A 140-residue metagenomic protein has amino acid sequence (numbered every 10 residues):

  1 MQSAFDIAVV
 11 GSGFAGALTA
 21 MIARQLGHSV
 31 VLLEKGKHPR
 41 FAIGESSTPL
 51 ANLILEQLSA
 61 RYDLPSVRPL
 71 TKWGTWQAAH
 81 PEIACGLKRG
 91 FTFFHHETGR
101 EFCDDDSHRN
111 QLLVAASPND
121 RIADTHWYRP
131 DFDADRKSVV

Functional and structural regions predicted by a protein language model:
Q2-A15, V31: Beta1/beta-strand and adjacent pyrophosphate-binding region of the FAD-binding site in flavoprotein oxidoreductases
A8, R24-E45: Glycine-rich FAD pyrophosphate-binding loop
A17-L18, P49: Short alpha-helical segment within the catalytic ATP-binding CA
T19-H28, I54: A short, Lys/Arg-enriched amphipathic alpha-helix followed by its capping loop at the start of a domain
H38, F93-H95, T125, R129: Tryptophan-centric aromatic hotspots in well-structured domains and transmembrane helices
R40-C103: N-terminal FAD cofactor-binding segment of flavoenzymes
D105-D131: Helix-loop-beta segment of a Rossmann-like dinucleotide-binding subdomain
V139: Conserved small/polar residues in nucleotide/adenosyl-binding loops
